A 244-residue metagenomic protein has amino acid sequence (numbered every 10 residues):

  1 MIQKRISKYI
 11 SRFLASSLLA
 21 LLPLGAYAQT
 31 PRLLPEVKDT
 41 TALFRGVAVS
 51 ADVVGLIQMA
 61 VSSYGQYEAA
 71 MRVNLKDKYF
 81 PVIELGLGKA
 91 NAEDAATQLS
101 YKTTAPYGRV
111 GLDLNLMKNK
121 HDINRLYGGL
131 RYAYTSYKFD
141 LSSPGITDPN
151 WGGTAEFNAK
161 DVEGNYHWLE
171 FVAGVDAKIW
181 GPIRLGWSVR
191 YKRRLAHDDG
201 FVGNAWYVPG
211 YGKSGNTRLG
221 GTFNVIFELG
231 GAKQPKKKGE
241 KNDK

Functional and structural regions predicted by a protein language model:
M1-T40, G230-K244: Cleavable N-terminal export/targeting peptides
Y27-N74, N224-P235: Short glycine/proline- and aromatic-enriched beta-strand/turn motifs that initiate or cap beta-hairpins
L33-R45, K78, M117-R125, I179-L185 (+1 more regions): Short loop/turn motifs that connect adjacent beta-strands in outer-membrane beta-barrel proteins
R45, S63-Y67, K102-G108, N124 (+2 more regions): Residues that define the transmembrane beta-barrel architecture of outer-membrane proteins
R45-A51, G86-A95, T147-A155, F201-W206: Flexible, solvent-exposed coil segments and beta strand-coil junctions, predominantly the extracellular/periplasmic
A51, A69-M71, P81-L85, L112 (+4 more regions): Membrane-embedded beta-strands that build the outer-membrane beta-barrel scaffold
Y79, E84-W151, F227: Gram-negative (and chloroplast) outer-membrane scaffold detector with strong preference for beta-barrel transmembrane
Y127, R131-G220, N224-Q234: Outer-membrane beta-barrel transmembrane domain signature
